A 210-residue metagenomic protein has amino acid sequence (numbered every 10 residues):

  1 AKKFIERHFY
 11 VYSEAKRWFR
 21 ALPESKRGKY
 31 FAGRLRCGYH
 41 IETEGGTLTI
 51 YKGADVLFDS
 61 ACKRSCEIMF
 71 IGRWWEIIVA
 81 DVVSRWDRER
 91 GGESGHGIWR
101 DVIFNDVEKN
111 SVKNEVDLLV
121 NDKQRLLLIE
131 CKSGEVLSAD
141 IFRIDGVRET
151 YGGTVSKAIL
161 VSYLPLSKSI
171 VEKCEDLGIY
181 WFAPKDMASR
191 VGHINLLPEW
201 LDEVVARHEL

Functional and structural regions predicted by a protein language model:
A1-L210: Intrinsically disordered, low-complexity Ser/Thr/Pro/Gly-rich regulatory segments
